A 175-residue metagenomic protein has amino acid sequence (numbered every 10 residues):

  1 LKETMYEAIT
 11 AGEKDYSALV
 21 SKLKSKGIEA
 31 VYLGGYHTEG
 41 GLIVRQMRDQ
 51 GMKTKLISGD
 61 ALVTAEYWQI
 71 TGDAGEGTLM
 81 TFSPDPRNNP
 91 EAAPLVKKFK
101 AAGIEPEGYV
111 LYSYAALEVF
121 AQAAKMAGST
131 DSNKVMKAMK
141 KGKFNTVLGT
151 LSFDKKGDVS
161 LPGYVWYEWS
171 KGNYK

Functional and structural regions predicted by a protein language model:
L1-K175: Extracytosolic ligand-binding ectodomains
